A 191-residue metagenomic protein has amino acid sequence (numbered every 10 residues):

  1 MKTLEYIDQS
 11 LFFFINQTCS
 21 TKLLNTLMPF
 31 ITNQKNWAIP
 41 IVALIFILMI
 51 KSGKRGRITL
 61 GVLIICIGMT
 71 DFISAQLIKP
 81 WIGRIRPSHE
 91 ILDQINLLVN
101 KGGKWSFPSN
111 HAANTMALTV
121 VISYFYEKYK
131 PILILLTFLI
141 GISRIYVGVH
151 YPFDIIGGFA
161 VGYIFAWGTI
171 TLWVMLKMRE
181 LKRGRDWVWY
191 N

Functional and structural regions predicted by a protein language model:
M1-I39, S74-G102, G184-N191: N-terminal transmembrane-helix/juxtamembrane module of multi-pass inner/ER membrane proteins
L23, K54-T59, Y126-I132: Membrane-helix interface segments
Q34-W37, L60, I64, M116 (+1 more regions): Alpha-helical transmembrane segments
P40-K51, T115-S123: Hydrophobic, aromatic-rich transmembrane alpha-helices and their immediate juxtamembrane boundary segments
V42-I73: Interfacial segments of alpha-helical transmembrane regions
K51, W81, W173-L176: Helix-loop junctions at the membrane-solvent interface of multi-pass transporters, primarily the C-terminal
C66, T70-A75, G162-I170: Alpha-helical transmembrane segments of multipass membrane proteins
I95-N191: Membrane-embedded catalytic cores of phosphoryl/pyrophosphoryl-handling enzymes
